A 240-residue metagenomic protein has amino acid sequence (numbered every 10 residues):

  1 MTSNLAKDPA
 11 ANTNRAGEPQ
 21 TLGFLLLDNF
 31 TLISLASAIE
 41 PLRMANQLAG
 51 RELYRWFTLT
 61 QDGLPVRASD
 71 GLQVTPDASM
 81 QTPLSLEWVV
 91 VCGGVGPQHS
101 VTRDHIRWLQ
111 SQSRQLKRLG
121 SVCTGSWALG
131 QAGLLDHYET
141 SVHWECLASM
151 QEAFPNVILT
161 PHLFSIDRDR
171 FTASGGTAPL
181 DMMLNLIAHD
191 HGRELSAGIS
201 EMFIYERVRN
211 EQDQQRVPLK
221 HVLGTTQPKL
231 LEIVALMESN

Functional and structural regions predicted by a protein language model:
M1-L119, A128-Q131, L184, A188 (+2 more regions): Extended, subdomain-level signal for the structured scaffold at the beginning of enzyme domains
P19-T21, E139, D169: Residues that mark the start of a beta-strand
T60-D62, A78, W144, L163 (+1 more regions): Residues at the C-termini of beta-strands that transition into short coil/loop
L72-V74, P155, A173-S174: Short, surface-exposed amphipathic charged segments that create phosphate/polyanion-binding patches used for binding
E87, R118-G120, Y138, V157 (+1 more regions): Generic beta-strand structural signal
L135-F164, G198-I199, F203: A conserved active-site-flanking secondary-structure segment within enzyme catalytic domains
P161-I204: Conserved anion/nucleotide-ligand pocket segment
